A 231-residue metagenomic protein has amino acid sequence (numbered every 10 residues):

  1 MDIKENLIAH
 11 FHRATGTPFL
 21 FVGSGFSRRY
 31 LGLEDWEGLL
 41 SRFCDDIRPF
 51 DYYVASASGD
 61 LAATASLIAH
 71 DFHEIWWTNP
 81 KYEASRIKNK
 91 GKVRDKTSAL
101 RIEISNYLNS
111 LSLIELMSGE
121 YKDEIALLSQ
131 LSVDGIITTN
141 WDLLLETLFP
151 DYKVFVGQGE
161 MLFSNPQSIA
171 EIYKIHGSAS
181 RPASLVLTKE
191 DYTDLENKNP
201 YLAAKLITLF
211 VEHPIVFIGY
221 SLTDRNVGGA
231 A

Functional and structural regions predicted by a protein language model:
M1-T193, K198-P214, Y220-A231: Conserved catalytic-core helix/loop/strand module for nucleotide-ribose chemistry
